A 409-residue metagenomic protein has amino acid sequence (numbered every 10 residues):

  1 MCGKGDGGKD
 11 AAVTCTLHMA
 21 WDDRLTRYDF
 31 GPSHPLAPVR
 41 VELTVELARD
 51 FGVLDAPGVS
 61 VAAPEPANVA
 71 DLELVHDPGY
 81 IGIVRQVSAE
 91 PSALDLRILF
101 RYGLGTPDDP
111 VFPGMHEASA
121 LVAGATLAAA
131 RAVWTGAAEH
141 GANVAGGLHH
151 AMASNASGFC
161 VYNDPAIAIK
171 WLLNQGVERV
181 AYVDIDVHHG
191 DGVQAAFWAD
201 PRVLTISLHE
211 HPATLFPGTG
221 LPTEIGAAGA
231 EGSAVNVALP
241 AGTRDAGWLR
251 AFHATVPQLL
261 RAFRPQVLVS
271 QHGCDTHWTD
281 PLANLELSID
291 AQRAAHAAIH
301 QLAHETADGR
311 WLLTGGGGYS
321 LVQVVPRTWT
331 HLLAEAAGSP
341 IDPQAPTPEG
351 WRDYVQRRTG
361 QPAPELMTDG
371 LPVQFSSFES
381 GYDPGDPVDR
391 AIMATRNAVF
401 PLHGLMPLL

Functional and structural regions predicted by a protein language model:
C2-K4, D10-A20, T26, P91-L409: A general "terminal functional-core" signal
D10-H76: N-terminal low-complexity, Ser/Thr- and acidic-residue-enriched intrinsically disordered segments
A48, H76, R85-S88, V133-W134 (+1 more regions): Hydrophobic residues in alpha-helical segments
G52-D55, G79, G136, Q175-G176: Short glycine-centered helix-capping/turn motifs at secondary-structure transition points
G58-G105: Cationic, histidine-enriched alpha-helical/coil surfaces that engage anionic ligands
